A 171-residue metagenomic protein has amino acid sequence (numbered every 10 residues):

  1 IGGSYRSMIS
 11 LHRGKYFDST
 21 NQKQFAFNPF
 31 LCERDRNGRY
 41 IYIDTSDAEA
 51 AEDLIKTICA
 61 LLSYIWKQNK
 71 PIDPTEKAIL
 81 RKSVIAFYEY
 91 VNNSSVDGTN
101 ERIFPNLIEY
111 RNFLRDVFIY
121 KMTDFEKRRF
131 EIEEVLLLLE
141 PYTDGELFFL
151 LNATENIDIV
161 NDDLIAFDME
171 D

Functional and structural regions predicted by a protein language model:
I1, S7-K15, S19-K23, P29-D171: P-loop NTPase motor domains
